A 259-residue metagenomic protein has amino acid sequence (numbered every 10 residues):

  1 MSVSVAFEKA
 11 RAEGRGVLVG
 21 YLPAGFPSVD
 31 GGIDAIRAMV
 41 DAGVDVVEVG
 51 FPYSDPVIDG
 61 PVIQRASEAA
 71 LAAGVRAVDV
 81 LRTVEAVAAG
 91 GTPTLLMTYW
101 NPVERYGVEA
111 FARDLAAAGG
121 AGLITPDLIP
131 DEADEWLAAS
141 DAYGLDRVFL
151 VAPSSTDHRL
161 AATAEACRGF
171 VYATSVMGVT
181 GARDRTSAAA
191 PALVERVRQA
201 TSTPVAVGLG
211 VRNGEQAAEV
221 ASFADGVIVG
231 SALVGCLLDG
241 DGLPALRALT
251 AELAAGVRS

Functional and structural regions predicted by a protein language model:
M1-Y21, V84-A88: N-terminal amphipathic alpha-helix/helix-capping segment at the start of soluble metabolic enzymes
V29-M39, S155-E165, A200, V207 (+1 more regions): Catalytic cores of alpha/beta
A35, V40, V46, F51 (+2 more regions): Active-site beta->alpha loop and helix N-cap motifs at the rims of alpha/beta catalytic domains
V44-P56, A118-I124, I129, V171-G181 (+2 more regions): Glycine-rich phosphate-binding active-site loops on the catalytic face of alpha/beta enzymes
G60-L95, A138-A152, A188-V205, L246-S259: Alpha-helix-loop-beta-strand connector modules within alpha/beta enzyme cores
I63, L71, L150, L160-Q199 (+2 more regions): Glycine/Thr-rich beta-alpha phosphate-binding loop at enzyme active sites
A72-V75, G119-E132, D146-S155, L160-A161 (+1 more regions): Catalytic beta/alpha-barrel core
E195-T203, R212-S259: Alpha/beta catalytic cores of nucleotide-metabolism and tRNA/nucleoside-modifying enzymes
